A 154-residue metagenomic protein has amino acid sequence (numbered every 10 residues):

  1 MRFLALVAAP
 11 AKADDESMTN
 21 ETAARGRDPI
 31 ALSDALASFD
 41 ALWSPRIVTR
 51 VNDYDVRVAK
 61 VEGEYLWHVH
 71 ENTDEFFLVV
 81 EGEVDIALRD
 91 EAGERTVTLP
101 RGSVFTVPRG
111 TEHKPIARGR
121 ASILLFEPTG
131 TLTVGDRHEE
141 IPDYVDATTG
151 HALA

Functional and structural regions predicted by a protein language model:
R2-V7, D14-R57, E140-A154: A short, N-terminal "cap"/entry segment at the start of jelly-roll beta-barrel domains of the cupin/DSBH fold
S38, I47-V51, W67-H70, F76-L78: Short secondary-structure boundary/capping segments within folded domains
I47-V48, A59, L66-E71, A87-R89 (+2 more regions): Short histidine-centered beta-strand/loop micro-motifs that create catalytic or ligand/metal-coordination sites
N52, V80-E81, P100-R101, G119: A cytosolic small-molecule/anion-sensing beta-strand core signal
Y54-V56, D74, A121: Change "...and in nucleic-acid phosphodiester-cleaving endonucleases..." to "...and in nucleic-acid processing enzymes
K60-V61, H70-I86, D90, F126: Short, conserved beta-strand element in jelly-roll/cupin
E91-R109: Short acidic-glycine-tyrosine-enriched beta hairpin
R109-E139: Ligand-binding loop in jelly-roll beta-barrel domains
